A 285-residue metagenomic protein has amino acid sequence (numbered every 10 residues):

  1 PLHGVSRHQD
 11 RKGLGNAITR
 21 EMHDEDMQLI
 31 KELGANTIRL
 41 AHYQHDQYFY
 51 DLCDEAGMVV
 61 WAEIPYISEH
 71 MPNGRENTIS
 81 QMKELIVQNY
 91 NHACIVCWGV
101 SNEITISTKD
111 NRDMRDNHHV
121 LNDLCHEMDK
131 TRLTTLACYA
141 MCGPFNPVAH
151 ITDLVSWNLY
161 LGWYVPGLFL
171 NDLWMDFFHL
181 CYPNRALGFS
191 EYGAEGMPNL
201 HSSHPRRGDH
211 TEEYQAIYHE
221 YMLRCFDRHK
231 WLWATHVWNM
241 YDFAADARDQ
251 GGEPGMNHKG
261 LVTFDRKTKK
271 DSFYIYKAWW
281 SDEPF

Functional and structural regions predicted by a protein language model:
P1-V120, K130, T134-T135, V155 (+5 more regions): Active-site-adjacent substrate/metal-binding segments within catalytic domains of carbohydrate-active enzymes
G13-G15, G143, A247: A short, acidic/glycine-rich surface segment
I38, E63, H70, D110 (+4 more regions): Residue-level detector of alpha-helix boundaries and kinks
Q44-H45, I67, Y139-M141, N239-Y241: Conserved beta-strand edge residues that scaffold enzyme active sites
Y48, G143-P144: Short acidic active-site motifs
C94-W98, R115-K130, T134-C138, F145-T152 (+1 more regions): Substrate-binding clefts and catalytic carboxylate motifs of secreted carbohydrate-active enzymes
